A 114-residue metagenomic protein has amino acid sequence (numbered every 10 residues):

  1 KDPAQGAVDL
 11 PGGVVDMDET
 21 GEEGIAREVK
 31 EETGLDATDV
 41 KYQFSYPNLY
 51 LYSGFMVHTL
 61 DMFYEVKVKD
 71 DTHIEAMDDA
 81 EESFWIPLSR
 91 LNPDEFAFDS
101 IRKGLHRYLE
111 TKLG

Functional and structural regions predicted by a protein language model:
K1-L10, A37, V68: N-terminal strand-loop-strand
V15-T38, N48-S100: Unchanged
K41-S45: Conserved S-adenosyl-L-methionine
D94-G114: Charged phosphate-binding loop/patch that engages nucleotide di/tri-phosphates or the phosphate backbone of nucleic
